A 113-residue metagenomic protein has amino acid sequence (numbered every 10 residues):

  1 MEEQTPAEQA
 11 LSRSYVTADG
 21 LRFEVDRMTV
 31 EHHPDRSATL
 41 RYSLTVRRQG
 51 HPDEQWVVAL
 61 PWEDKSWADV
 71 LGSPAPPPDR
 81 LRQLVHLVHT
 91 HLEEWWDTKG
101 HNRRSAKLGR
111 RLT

Functional and structural regions predicted by a protein language model:
M1-D35: Negatively charged, low-complexity tracts enriched in Asp/Glu with abundant Ser/Thr
T5, A10-S12, Q55-T113: Acidic, low-complexity intrinsically disordered segments
F23, H33, S37, Q49 (+3 more regions): Positively charged, low-complexity intrinsically disordered regions
R36-S66: A short, structured beta-strand/loop element
